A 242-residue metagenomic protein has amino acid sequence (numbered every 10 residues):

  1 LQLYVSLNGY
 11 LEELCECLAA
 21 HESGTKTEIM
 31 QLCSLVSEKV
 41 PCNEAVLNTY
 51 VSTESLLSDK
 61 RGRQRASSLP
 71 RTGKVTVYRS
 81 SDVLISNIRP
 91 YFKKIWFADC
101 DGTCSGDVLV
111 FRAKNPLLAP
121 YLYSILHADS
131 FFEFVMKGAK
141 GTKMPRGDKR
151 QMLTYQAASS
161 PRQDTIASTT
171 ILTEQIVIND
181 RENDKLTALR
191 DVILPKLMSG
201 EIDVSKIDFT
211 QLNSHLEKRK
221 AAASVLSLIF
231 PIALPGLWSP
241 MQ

Functional and structural regions predicted by a protein language model:
L1-C42, L56-D59, Q163-D164, T170-S205 (+1 more regions): Non-catalytic DNA-recognition/assembly elements of restriction-modification systems
K26, E44, A119, A128 (+4 more regions): Alpha-helix initiation and N-capping motif
M30-S80, C100, C104-S105, A233 (+1 more regions): Sequence-specific dsDNA recognition surfaces
S80-F132, M136-K140, M144-M152: A short beta-sheet element
I95, P120-Y121, E133-V135, R162-I166 (+2 more regions): Extended hydrophobic-aromatic, low-complexity segments
S105-G106, M152-T154, L189, S199: Active-site lining segments that contact anionic ligands and/or coordinate catalytic metals
L109-A113, L153-A158, T170-V177: Short, well-ordered beta-strand elements within core beta-sheets of diverse protein domains
V204, Q211-K220: C-terminal, helix-dominated tail/subdomain
